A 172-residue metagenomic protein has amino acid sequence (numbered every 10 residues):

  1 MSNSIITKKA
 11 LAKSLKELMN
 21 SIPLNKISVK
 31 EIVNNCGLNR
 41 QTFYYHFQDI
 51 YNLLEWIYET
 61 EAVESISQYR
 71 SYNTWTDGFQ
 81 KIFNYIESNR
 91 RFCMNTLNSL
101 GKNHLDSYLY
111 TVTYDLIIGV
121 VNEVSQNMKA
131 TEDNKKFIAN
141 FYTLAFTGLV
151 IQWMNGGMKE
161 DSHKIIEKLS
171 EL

Functional and structural regions predicted by a protein language model:
M1-I22, K26: Basic, helix-initiating cap at the start of DNA-binding domains
L11, K30-N35, F43, I86: Append "Primarily bacterial transcriptional regulators
S28-V29, I57-E64: Short, basic, alpha-helical segments at the C-terminal edge of helix-turn-helix-like DNA-binding modules
G37-F47, F146: Short hydrophobic/aromatic patch on the recognition helix
I57-Y58, Y85-Y110, G119-E123: Amphipathic alpha-helical segments used for helix-helix packing
S67-F92: Hydrophobic alpha-helical connector segments
K102-N127, D133-T147: Amphipathic alpha-helical packing segments from all-alpha helical-bundle domains
D133-L172: Hydrophobic alpha-helical segments that form the core of small-molecule binding pockets and/or dimer interfaces
